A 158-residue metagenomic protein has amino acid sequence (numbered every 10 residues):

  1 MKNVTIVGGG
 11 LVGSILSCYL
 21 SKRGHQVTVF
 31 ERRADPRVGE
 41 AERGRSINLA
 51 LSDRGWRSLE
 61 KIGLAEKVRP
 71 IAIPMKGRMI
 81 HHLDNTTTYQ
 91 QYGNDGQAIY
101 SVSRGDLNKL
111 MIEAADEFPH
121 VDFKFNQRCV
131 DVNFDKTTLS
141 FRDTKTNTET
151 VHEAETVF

Functional and structural regions predicted by a protein language model:
M1-V12: Beta1/beta-strand and adjacent pyrophosphate-binding region of the FAD-binding site in flavoprotein oxidoreductases
V7, S21-G44: Glycine-rich FAD pyrophosphate-binding loop
S14, C18, N108-K109: Short, hydrophobic alpha-helix immediately C-terminal to the catalytic nucleophile
L16-H25, S58: A short, Lys/Arg-enriched amphipathic alpha-helix followed by its capping loop at the start of a domain
E42, I47-N48, G55: Glycine-rich active-site loop/strand segments that organize a redox cofactor
S52-F158: Conserved N-terminal helical subregion
